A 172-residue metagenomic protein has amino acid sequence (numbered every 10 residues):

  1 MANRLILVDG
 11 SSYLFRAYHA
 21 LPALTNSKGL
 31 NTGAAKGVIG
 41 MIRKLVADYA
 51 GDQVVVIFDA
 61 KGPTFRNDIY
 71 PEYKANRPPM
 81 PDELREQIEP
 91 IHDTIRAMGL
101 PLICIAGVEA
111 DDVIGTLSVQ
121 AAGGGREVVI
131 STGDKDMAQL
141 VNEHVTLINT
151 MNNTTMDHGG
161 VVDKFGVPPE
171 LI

Functional and structural regions predicted by a protein language model:
M1-P101, N152: Domain-level signal for Mg2+-assisted phosphodiester chemistry and nucleotide/NA-binding surfaces in nucleic-acid
A2, L24-T25, A75-I172: Extended two-metal-dependent nuclease catalytic cores across DNA- and RNA-processing enzymes
